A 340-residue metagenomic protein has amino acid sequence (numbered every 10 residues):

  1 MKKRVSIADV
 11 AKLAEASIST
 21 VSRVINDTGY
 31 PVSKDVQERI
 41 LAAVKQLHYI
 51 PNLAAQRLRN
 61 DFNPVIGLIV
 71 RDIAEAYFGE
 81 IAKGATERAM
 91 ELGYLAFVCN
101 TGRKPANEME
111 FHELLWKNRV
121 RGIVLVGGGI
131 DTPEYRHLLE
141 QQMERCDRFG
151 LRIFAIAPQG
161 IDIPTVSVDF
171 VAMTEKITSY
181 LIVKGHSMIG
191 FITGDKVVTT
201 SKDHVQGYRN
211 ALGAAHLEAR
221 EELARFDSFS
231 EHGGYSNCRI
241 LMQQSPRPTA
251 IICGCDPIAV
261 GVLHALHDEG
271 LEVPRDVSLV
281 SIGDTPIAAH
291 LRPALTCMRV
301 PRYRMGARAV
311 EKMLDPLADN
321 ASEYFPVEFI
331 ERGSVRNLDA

Functional and structural regions predicted by a protein language model:
M1-K2, D61-S179, V183, L241-Q243: Alpha-helical recognition/docking segments in bacterial nutrient-uptake and carbohydrate-utilization systems
M1-N63: N-terminal helix-turn-helix DNA-binding module of bacterial transcription factors
S17, R121, H186-M188, R247-T249: Short acidic/polar active-site loop segments enriched in Thr and Asp
R71-E80, C99-N107, G129-E134, T165-K176 (+5 more regions): Hinge/beta->alpha junction and helix N-cap segments in small-molecule ligand-binding domains
E91-L92, F149, L212-A219, Q243-R247 (+1 more regions): Short helix-capping segments at alpha-helix termini
S187-M188, A219-L223, V273-S278: Short acidic capping loops at alpha-helix termini that bridge into adjacent secondary structure
N237-A340: Flexible loop/turn connectors
